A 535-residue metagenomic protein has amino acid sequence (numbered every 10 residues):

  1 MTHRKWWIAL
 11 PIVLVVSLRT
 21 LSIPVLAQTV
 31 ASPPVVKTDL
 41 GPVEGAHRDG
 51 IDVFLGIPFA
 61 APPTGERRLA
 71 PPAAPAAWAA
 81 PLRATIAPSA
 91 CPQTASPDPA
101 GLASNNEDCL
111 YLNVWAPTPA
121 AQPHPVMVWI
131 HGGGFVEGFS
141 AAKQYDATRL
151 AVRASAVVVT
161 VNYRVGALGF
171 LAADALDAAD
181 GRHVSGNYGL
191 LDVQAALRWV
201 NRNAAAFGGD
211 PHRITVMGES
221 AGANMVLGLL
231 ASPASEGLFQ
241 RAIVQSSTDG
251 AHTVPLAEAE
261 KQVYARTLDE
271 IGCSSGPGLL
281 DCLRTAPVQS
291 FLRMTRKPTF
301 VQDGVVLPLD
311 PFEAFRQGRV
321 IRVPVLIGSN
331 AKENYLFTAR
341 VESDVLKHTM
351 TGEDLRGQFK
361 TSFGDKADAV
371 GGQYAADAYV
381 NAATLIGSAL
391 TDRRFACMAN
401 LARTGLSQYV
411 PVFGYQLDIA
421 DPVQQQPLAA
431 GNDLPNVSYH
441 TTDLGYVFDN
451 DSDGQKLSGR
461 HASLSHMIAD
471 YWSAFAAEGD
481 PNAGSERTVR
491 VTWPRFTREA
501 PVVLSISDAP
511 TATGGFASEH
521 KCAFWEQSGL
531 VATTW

Functional and structural regions predicted by a protein language model:
T2-H3, P24-N187, G352, N450-D451 (+5 more regions): Non-catalytic accessory segments of hydrolases
V15-P24: C-terminal segment of classical bacterial N-terminal signal peptides
P97-A100, A195-R198, R202, G228 (+3 more regions): Substrate-access "cap/lid" subdomains that shape and gate the entrance to catalytic or ligand-binding pockets
T118-P123, D174-L191, A195-M217: Gly/Ser-rich "nucleophile elbow"/oxyanion-hole loop immediately N-terminal to the catalytic nucleophile in hydrolases
Q122-V126, R153-V159, D210-I214, S235-R241 (+2 more regions): Loop/turn elements at helix/coil->beta-strand transitions in domains of secreted/extracellular proteins
G218, G222: Gly/Ala-rich beta-loop-alpha elbow adjacent to hydrolase catalytic centers
N224, G228-Q240: Conserved hydrolase catalytic core segment
A396-W535: Mobile gating loops/cap/lid regions near enzyme active sites that modulate substrate access
